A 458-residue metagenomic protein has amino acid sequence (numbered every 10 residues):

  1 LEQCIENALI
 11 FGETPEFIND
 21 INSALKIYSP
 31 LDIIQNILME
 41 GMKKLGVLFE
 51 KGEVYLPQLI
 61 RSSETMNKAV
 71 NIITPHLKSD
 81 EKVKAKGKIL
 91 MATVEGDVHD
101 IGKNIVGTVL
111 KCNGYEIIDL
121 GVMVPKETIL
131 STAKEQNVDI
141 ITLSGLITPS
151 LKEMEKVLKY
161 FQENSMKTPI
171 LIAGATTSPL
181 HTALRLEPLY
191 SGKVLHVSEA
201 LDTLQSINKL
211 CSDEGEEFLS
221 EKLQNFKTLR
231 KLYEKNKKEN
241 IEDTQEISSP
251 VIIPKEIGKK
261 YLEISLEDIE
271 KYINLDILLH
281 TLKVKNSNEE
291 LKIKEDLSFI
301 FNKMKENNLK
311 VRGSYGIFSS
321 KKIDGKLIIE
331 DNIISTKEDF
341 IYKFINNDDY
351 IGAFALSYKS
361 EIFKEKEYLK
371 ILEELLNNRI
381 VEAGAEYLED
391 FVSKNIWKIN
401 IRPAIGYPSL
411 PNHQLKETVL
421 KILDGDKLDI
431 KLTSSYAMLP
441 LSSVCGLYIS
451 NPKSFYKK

Functional and structural regions predicted by a protein language model:
L1-I33, E40-G46, L201-L375: Active-site loops and adjacent core secondary-structure elements that bind or stabilize anionic groups
L1-L143, N346-I396: ATP-dependent carboxylate/acyl-activation modules
I10-P15, V94-D97, Y115, V122 (+8 more regions): Short, glycine-/Ser/Thr-/acidic-enriched flexible segments
E53, D100, G174, I273-L275: Conformational gate/switch positions in structured elements
K84, K88-I89, L158-M166, K255-E267: Short, hydrophobic/aliphatic alpha-helical segments
K103-V109, N113, I117-L189: Cofactor-cradling patches in redox/metallo enzymes
V157, F161-P169, G174-K235: Conserved phosphate-handling catalytic cores of large alpha/beta enzymes
I300, K310-D324, D390-K458: Compositionally biased, low-complexity/repeat regions
